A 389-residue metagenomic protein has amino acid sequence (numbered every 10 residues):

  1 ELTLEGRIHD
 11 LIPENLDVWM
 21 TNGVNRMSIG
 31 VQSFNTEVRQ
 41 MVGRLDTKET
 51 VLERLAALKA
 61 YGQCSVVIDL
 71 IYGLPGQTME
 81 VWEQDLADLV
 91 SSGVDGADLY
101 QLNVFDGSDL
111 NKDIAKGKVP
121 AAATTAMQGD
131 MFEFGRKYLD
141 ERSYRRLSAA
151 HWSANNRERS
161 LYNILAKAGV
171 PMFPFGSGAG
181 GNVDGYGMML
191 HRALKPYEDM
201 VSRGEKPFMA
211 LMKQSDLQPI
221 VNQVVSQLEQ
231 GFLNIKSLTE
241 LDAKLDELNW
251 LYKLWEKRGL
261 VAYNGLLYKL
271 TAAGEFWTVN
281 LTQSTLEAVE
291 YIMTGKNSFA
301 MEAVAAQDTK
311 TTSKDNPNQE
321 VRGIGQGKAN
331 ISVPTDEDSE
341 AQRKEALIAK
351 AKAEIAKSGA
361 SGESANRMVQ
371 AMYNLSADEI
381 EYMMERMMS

Functional and structural regions predicted by a protein language model:
E1-L241: C-terminal scaffold of the Radical SAM
Y162-S389: Radical SAM enzyme core and accessory elements
